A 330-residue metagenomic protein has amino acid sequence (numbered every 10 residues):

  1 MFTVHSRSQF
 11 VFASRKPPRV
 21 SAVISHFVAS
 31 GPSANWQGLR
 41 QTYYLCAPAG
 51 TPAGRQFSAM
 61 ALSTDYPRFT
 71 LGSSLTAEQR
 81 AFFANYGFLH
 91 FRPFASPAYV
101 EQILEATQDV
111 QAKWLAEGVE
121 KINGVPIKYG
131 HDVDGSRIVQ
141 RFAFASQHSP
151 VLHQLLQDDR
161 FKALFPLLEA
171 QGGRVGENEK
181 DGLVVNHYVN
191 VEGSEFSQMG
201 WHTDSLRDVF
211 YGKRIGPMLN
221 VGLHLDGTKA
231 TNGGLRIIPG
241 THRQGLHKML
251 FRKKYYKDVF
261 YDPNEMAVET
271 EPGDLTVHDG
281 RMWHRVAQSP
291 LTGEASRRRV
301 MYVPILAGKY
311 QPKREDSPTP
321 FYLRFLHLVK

Functional and structural regions predicted by a protein language model:
F2, S6-R15, R19-N85: Fe(II)/2-oxoglutarate
S58-N85, R92-W201, R207: Non-heme Fe(II)-dependent double-stranded beta-helix
A61-D65, F69, K248-Y255, P272-V277 (+1 more regions): Non-heme Fe(II)/2-oxoglutarate
F91, L223, T276-H278: Short hydrophobic-aromatic micro-motifs
T107, E169, L225, M282 (+1 more regions): Short beta-strand segments enriched in hydrophobic/aromatic residues within well-folded beta-rich domains
H187, T203-S205, L223-G227, P239: Short, structured patches in soluble enzyme cores that scaffold and shape functional sites
L206-Y211, P263-N264: Short, P/G- and charge-enriched loop/turn segments at secondary-structure junctions
I215-M218, G227-R285, Y310: Double-stranded beta-helix
